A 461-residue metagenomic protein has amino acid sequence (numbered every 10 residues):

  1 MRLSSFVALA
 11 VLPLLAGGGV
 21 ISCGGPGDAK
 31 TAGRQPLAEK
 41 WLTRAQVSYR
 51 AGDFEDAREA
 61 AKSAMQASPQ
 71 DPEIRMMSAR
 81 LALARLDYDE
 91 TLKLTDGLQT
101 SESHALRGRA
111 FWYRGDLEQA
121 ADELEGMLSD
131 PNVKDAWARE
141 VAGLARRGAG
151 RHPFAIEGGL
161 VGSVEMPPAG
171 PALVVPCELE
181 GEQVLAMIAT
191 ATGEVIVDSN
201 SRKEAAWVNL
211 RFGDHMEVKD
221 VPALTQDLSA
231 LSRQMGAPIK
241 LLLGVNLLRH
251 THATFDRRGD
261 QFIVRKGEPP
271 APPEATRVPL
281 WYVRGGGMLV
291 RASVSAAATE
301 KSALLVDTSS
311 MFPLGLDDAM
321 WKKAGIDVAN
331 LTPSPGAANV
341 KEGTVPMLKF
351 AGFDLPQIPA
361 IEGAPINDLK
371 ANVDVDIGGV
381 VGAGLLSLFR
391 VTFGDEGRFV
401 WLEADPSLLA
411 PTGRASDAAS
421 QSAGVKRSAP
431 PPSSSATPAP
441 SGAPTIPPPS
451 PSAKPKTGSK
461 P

Functional and structural regions predicted by a protein language model:
M1-S5: Positively charged n-region of N-terminal signal peptides that target proteins for export
V7-G19: Bacterial N-terminal signal peptides
C23-P461: Pepsin/retropepsin-fold aspartyl endopeptidases
